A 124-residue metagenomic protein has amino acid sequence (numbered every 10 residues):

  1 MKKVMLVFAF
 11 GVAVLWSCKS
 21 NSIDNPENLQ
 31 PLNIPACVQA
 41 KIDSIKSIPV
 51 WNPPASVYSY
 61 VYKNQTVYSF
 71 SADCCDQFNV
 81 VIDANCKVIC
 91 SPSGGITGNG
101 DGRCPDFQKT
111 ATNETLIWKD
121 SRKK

Functional and structural regions predicted by a protein language model:
K2-F8: Sec-dependent signal peptide recognition, specifically the positively charged N-region followed immediately by
V14-S17: C-terminal motif of bacterial Sec signal peptides marking the signal peptidase cleavage site
K19-S22: Bacterial signal peptide processing site
E27-W51: Short, non-transmembrane alpha-helical segments in secretory-pathway proteins
A55-C74, F78: Exposed beta-strand-loop-beta-strand "reactive/processing" segments of non-cytosolic proteins
C86-K87: Residue-level signal for glycine
G94-K124: C-terminal partner/receptor-binding element of secreted or periplasmic proteins
